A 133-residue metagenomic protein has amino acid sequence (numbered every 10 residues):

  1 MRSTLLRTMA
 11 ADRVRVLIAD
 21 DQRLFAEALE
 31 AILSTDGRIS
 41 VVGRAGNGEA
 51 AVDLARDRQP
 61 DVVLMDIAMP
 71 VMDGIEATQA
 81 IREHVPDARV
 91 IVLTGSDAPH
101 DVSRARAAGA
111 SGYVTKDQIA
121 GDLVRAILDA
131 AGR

Functional and structural regions predicted by a protein language model:
N47-A50, M72-E76: Acidic catalytic/metal-coordinating carboxylates
D53, I75-D87: Short amphipathic alpha-helix used as the core "switch/output" element in two-component signaling
R58-L64: Active-site beta3 strand of CheY-like receiver
M69: Receiver (REC) domain active-site loop signature in two-component systems and cognate sites in sensor histidine kinases
S96-D97: Short, conserved "switch-loop" micro-motifs in signal-transduction and mechanochemical regulators
H100, Q118-A131: C-terminal output helix
